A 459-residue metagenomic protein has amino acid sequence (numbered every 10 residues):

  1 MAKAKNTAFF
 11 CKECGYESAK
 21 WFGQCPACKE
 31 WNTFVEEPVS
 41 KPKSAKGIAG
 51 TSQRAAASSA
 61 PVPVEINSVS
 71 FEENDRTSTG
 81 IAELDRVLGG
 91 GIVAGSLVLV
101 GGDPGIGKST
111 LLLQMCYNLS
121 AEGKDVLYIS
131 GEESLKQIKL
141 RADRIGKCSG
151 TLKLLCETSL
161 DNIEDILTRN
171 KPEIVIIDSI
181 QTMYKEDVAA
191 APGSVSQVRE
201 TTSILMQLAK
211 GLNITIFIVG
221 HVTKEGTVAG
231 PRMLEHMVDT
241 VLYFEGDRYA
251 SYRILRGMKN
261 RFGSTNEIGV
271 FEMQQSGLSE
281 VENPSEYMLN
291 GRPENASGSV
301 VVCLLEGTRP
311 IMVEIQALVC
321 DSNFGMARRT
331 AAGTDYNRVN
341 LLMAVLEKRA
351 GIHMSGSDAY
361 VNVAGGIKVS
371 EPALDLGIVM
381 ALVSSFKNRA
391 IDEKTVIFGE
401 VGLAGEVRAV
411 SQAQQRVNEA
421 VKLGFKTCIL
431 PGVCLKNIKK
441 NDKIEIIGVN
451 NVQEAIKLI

Functional and structural regions predicted by a protein language model:
K3-E13, E17-R86, V93-G101, I106-L113 (+7 more regions): Peripheral, non-AAA+ core regions of ATP-driven protein-machinery
V126-S130: Conserved RecA-like ASCE P-loop NTPase motor core of nucleic-acid helicases/translocases
G131-Q137: Conserved Walker A/P-loop ATP-binding site and its immediately adjacent core in helicase/helicase-like ATPase domains
